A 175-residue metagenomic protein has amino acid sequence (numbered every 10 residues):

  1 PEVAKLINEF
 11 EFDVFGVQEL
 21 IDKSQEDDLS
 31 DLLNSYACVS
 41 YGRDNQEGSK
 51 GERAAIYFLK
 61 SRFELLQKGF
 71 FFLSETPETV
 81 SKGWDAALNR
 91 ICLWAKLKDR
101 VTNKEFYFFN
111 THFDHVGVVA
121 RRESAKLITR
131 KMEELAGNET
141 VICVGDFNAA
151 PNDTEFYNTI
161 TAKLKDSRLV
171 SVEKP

Functional and structural regions predicted by a protein language model:
V3, I7, E11-V17: Proline-aspartate-enriched helix->loop->beta-strand connector
N8-F12, Q25, S30-S35, E133-G137 (+2 more regions): Sec-exported extracytoplasmic/periplasmic mature domains
V14-E105: Structured beta-strand-rich core segments of catalytic domains in phosphoester-bond hydrolases
G16, F109, C143: Conserved Rossmann-like nucleotide-binding pocket used by diverse enzymes that bind dinucleotide cofactors
E19-L20, T111-F113, D146-F147: Active-site metal-binding loops of divalent metal-dependent hydrolases
A87-N89, K98-R122, K126: Metal-dependent phosphoester/phosphodiester hydrolase catalytic core
V116-P175: Metal-dependent phosphoesterases centered on the DNase I-like endonuclease/exonuclease/phosphatase
